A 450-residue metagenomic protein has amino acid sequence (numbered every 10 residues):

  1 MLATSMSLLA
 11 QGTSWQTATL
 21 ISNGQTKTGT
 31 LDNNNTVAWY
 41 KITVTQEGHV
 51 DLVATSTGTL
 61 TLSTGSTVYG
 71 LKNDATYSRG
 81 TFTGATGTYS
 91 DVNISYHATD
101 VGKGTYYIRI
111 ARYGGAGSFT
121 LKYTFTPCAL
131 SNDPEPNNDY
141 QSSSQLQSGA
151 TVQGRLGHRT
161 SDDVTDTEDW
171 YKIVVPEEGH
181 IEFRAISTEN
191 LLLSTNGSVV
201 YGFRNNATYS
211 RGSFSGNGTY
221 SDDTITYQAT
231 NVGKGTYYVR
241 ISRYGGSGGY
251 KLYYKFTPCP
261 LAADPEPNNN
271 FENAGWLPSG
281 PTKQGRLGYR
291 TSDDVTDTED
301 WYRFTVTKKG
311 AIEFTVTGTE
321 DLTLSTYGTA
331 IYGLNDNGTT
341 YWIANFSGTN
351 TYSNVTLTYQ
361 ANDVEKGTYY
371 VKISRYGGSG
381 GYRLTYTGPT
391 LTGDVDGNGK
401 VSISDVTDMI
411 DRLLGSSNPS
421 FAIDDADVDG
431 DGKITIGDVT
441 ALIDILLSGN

Functional and structural regions predicted by a protein language model:
M1-Q11: Sec-dependent, cleavable N-terminal signal peptides
L9-N23, T126-T151, T257-T282: Predominantly extracellular/luminal regions of secreted and cell-surface proteins, especially disulfide-bonded
I21, K27, L31, L146 (+7 more regions): Short clusters of hydrophobic/aromatic residues that line enzyme substrate/ligand-binding pockets
S22-T43, K400, M409, G415: N-terminal targeting signals for Sec/Tat export/insertion, comprising classic cleavable signal peptides
T26, Y77, T151, Y209 (+3 more regions): Residue-level signal for pocket-adjacent positions within structured domains
T30-C128, G154-C259, G285-R383, T435: Acidic, Ser/Thr/Pro-rich low-complexity intrinsically disordered segments
Y332, L384-N450: Cellulosome-associated attachment modules in secreted, modular CAZymes
